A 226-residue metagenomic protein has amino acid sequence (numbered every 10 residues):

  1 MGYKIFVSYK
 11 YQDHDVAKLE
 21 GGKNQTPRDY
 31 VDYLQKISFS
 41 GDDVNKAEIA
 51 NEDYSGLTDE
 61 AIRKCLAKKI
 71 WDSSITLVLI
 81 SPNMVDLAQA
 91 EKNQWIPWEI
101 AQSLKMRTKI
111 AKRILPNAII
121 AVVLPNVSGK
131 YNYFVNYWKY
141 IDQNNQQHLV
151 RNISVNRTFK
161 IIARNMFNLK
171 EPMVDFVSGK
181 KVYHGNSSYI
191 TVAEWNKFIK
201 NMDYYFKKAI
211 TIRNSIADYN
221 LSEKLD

Functional and structural regions predicted by a protein language model:
M1-I75, E194-M202, F206-D226: Conserved N-terminal substructure of TIR/SEFIR domains
K4, Y11-A17, P125-D226: C-terminal interaction surface of TIR/SEFIR-family domains
H14-Q25, D86-I96, N132-W138: Short, flexible/disordered intra-domain loops and linkers
T58-A67, I100-I110: Short secondary-structure capping micro-motifs at structural edges
D72-M84: Glycine-rich, often proline-containing surface loops adjacent to acidic residues and nearby aromatics that form
P82-N83, R107, R113-K130: Short beta-alpha junction loops
N83-K109: Conserved TIR/SEFIR loop-to-helix hotspot centered on a Trp-containing motif with a nearby acidic residue
